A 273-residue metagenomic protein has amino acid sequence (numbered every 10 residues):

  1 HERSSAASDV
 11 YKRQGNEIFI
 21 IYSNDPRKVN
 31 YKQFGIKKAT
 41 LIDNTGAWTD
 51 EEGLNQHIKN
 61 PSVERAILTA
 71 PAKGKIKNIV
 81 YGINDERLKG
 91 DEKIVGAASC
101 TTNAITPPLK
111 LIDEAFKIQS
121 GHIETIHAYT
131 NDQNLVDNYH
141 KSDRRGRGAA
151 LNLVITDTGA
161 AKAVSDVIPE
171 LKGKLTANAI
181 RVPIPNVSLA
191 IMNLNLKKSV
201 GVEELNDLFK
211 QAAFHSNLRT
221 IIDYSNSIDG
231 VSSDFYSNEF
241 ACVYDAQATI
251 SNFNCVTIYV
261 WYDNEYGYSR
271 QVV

Functional and structural regions predicted by a protein language model:
H1-A7, Y11: Single conserved hydrophobic/aromatic residue that forms the stacking wall/gate of nucleotide- or nucleobase-binding
N24-D25, T45-G46, P71, S99: Short glycine-/small-residue-rich Rossmann-like dinucleotide-binding loops
V29-I58: Hydrophobic alpha-helical hairpins/lids featuring a short glycine-rich hinge
A47-E92: Rossmann-fold NAD(P)-binding glycine/threonine-rich loop
Y81-C100, K117-E124: Rossmann-fold dehydrogenase core element
G90, P107-H215, R219-T220: Active-site-lining helix/loop region of Rossmann-like oxidoreductase modules
V95-L109, D113: Short alpha-helices
A177, L189-V273: C-terminal active-site/capping subdomain that shapes the small-molecule cofactor and substrate pocket of enzyme
